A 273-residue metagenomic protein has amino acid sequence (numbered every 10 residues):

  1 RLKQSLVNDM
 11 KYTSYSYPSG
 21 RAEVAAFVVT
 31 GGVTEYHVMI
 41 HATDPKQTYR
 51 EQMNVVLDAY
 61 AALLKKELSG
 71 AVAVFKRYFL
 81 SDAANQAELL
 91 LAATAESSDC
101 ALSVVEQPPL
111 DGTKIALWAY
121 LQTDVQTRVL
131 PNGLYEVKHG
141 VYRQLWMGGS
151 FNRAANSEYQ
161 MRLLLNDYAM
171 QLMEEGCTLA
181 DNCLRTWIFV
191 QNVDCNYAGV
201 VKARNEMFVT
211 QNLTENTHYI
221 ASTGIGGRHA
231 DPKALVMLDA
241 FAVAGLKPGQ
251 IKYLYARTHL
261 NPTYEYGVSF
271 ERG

Functional and structural regions predicted by a protein language model:
L2-G273: N-terminal presequence-like segments and the immediate start of the first folded domain
